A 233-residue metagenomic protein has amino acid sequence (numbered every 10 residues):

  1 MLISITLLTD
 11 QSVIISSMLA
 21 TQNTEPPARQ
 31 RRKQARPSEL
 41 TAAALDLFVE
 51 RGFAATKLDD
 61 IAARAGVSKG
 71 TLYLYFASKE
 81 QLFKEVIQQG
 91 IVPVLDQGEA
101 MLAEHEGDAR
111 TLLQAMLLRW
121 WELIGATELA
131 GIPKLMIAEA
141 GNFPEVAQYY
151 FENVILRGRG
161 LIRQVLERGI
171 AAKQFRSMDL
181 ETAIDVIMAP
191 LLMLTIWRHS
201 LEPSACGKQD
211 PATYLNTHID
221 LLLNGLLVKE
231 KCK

Functional and structural regions predicted by a protein language model:
M1-R51, A55-V67, L74-Q81: Basic, helix-initiating cap at the start of DNA-binding domains
T9, T41, K84, R110 (+6 more regions): An amphipathic alpha-helix signature
K33, P37, T41, I87 (+2 more regions): Amphipathic, non-transmembrane alpha-helical scaffold segments
A63, A77-Q81, E85, E104-G107 (+4 more regions): Residues in soluble alpha-helical coiled-coils and helical-bundle/repeat scaffolds
V86-E128, E167: Amphipathic alpha-helical linker/stalk segments
Q89-Q97, T127, F143, V165 (+4 more regions): A short secondary-structure junction motif
T111, E122-A126, G131, I137 (+2 more regions): Amphipathic alpha-helical packing segments from all-alpha helical-bundle domains
Q148, I170-D220, E230-K233: Hydrophobic/aromatic-rich alpha-helical bundle segments in the mid-to-C-terminal region
